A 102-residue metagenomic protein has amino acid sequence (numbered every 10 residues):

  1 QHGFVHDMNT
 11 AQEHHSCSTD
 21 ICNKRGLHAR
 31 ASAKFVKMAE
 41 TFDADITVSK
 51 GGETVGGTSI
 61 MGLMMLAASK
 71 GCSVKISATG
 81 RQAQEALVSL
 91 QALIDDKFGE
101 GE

Functional and structural regions predicted by a protein language model:
H2: Cationic, low-complexity basic patches in intrinsically disordered or flexible, solvent-exposed regions
V5-D7: Acidic, Ala/Val/Gly-enriched low-complexity intrinsically disordered segments
N9-A11, R81: Short, glycine- and charge-enriched coil/turn segments that flank and shape catalytic ligand pockets
Q12-S18, S73-K75: Intrinsic-disorder/low-complexity, polar/charged segments enriched in Ser/Thr/Lys/Arg/Asp/Glu/Gln
E13, E40, E53, E85 (+1 more regions): Glutamate identity and glutamate-enriched acidic tracts
D20-K70, S77-A78: Compact, glycine-rich, soluble single-domain proteins
S69-E102: C-terminal structural segments of small proteins and small subunits
